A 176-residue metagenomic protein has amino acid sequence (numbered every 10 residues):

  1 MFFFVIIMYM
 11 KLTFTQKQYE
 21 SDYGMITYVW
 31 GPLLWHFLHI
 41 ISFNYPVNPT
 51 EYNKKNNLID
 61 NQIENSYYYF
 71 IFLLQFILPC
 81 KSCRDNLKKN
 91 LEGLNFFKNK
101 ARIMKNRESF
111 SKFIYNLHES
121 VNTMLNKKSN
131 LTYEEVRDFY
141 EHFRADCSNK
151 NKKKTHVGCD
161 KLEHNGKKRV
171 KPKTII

Functional and structural regions predicted by a protein language model:
F2-I77, K81-I176: Mid-to-C-terminal functional-domain signal that highlights helix-capping/loop sites within ligand-binding modules
